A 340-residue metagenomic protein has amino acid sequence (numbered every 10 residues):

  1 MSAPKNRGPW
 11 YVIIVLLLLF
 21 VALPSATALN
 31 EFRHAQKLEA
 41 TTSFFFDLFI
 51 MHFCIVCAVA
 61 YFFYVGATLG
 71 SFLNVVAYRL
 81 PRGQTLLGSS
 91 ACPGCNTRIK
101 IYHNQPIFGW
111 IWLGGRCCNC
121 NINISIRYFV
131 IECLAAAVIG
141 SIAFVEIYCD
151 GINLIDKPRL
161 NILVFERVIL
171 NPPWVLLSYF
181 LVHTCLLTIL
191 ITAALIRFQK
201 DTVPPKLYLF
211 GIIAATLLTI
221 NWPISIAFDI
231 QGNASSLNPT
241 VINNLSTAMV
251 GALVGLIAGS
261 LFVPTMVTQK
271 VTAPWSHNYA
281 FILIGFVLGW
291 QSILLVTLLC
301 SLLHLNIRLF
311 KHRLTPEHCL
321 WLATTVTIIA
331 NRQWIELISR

Functional and structural regions predicted by a protein language model:
M1-R340: A membrane-topology feature that recognizes alpha-helical transmembrane segments and their immediate juxtamembrane
